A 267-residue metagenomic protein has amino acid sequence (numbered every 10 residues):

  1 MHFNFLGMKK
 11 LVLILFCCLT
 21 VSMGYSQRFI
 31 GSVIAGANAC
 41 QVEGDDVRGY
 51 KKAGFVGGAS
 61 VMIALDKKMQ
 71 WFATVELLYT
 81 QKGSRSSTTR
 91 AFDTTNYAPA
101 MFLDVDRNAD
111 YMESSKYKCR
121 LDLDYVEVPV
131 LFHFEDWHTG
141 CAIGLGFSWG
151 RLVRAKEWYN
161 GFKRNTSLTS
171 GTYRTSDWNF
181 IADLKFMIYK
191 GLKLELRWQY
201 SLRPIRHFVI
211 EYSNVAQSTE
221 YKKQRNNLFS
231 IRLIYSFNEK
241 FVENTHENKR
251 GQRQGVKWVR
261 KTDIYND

Functional and structural regions predicted by a protein language model:
M1-I34, F132, L233, F237: Bacterial Sec-dependent N-terminal signal peptides
S22, D122-H133: Short, proline-centered helix/strand-breaking motifs
R28-S84: Start-of-domain marker
F29, K68-W71, G140-C141, F186 (+2 more regions): Repeated loop/turn-to-beta-strand initiation elements of outer-membrane beta-barrel proteins
V33-A37, G57-I63, L77-Y79, V128-F134 (+4 more regions): Residues on the lipid-exposed face of transmembrane beta-strands in outer-membrane beta-barrel proteins
V42-K52, K82-L123, R151-I181, R203-S230: Extracellular/periplasm-exposed beta-strand and loop segments of Gram-negative cell-envelope proteins, dominated by
D136-K156: A short beta-strand-loop micro-motif that forms or neighbors metal/cofactor- and ligand-binding patches at active-site
F186, K223-D267: Outer-membrane beta-barrel "beta-signal"
